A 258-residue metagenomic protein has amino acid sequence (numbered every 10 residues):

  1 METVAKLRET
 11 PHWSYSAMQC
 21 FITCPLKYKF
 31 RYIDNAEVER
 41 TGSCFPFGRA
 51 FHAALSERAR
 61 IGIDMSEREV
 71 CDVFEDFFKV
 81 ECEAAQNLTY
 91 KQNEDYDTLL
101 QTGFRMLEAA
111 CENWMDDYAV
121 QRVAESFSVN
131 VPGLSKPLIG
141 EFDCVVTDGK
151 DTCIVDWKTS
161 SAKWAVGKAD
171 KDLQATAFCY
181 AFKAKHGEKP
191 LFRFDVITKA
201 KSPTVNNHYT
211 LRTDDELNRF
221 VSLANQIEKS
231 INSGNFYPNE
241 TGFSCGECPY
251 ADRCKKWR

Functional and structural regions predicted by a protein language model:
M1-R258: RecB-family 4Fe-4S metal-dependent nuclease core
